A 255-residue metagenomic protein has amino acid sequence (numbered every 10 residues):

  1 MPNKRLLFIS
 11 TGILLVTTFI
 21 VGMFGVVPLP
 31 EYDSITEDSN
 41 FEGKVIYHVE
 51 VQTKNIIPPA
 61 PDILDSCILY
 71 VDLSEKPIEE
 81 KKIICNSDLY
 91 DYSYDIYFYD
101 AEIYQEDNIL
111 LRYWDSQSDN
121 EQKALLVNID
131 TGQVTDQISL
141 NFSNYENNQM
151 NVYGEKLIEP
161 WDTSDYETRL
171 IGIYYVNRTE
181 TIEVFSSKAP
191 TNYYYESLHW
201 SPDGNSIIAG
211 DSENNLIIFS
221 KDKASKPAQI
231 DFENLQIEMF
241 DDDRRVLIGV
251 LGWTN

Functional and structural regions predicted by a protein language model:
M1-L15: N-terminal Sec-pathway targeting helices
I20-N255: Sequence signature of WD/YWTD-type beta-propeller architectures
